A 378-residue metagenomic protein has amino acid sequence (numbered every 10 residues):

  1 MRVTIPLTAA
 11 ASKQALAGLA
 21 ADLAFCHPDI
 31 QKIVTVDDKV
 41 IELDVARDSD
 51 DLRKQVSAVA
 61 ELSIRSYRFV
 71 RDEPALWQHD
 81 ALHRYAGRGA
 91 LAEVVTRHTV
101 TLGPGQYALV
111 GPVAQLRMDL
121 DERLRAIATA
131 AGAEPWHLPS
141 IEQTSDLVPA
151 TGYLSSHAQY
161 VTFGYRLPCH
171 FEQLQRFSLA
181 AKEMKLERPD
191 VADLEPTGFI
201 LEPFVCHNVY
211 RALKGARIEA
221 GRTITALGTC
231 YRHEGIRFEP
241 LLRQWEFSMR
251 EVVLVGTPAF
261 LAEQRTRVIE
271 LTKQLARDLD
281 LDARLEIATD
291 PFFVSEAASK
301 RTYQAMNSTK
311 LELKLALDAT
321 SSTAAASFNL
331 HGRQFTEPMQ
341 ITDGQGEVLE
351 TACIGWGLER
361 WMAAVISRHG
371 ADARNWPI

Functional and structural regions predicted by a protein language model:
R2-K13, F25-D29, V34-D38, E42-I378: TRNA-recognition modules of translation machinery and tRNA-sensing kinases, especially anticodon-binding
G18-D22, C26: Non-catalytic terminal accessory/regulatory regions of metabolic enzymes
